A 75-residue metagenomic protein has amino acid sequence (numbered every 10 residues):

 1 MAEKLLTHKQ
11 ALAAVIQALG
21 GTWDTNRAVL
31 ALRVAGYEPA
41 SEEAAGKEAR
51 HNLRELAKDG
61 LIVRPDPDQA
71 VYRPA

Functional and structural regions predicted by a protein language model:
M1-N26: Short alpha-helical segments that sit at the start of domains
T22-E43: Short acidic, hydrophobic short linear motifs in intrinsically disordered regions
A49-D59: Basic amphipathic alpha-helical segments that dock to polyanions
A57-P67: A short, conserved structural fragment
D66-A75: Short, cationic-aromatic polyanion-contact patches
